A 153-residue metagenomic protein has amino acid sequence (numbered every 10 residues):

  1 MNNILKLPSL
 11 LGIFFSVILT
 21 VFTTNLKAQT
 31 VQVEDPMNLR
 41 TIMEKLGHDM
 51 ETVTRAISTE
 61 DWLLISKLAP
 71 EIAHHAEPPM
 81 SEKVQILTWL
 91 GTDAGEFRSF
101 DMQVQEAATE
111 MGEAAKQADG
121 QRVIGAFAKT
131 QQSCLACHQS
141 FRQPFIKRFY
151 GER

Functional and structural regions predicted by a protein language model:
M1-L7: N-terminal secretory signal peptides that target proteins for export/translocation
L10-V21: Bacterial N-terminal signal peptides
F22-T30: Sec/Tat signal peptide C-region and signal peptidase I cleavage site
Q29-R153: Sequence context surrounding c-type heme c attachment/ligation sites in exported
